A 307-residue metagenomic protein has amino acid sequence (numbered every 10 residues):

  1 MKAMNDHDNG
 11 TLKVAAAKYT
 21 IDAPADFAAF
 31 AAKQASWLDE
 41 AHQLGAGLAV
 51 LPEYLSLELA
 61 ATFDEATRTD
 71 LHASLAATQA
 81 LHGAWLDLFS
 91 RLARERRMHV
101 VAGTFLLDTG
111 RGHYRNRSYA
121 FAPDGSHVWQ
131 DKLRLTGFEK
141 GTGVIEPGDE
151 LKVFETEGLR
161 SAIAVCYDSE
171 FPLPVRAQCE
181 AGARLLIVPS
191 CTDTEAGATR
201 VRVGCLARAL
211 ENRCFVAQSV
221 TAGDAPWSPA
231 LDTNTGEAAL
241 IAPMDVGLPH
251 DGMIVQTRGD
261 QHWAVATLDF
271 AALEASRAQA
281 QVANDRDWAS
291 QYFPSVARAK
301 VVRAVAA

Functional and structural regions predicted by a protein language model:
M1-L48, I187: N-terminal active-site segment of His-dependent metallophosphoesterases
K18-A25, D70-A77, L159-S161, L185-D193: Short, basic, glycine/proline-bearing loop/turn elements
F27-P123, D193-L206: Cys-nucleophile CN-hydrolase/nitrilase-fold catalytic domain and related Cys-dependent amidase chemistry that acts on
A49, R160-V165, I187, V216-A217: Short hydrophobic-aromatic micro-motifs
Q79-V101, E170-Q261: CN hydrolase (nitrilase-like) catalytic-core segments centered on the catalytic cysteine and neighboring Lys/Glu
R91, L107-R184, T194-A207, V282: Active-site catalytic loop in hydrolytic enzyme cores
A102-T104, R117-A120, K152, Q218 (+2 more regions): Short beta-strand scaffold segments in enzyme catalytic cores
A222-A307: C-terminal beta-strand edge segments of enzyme domains
